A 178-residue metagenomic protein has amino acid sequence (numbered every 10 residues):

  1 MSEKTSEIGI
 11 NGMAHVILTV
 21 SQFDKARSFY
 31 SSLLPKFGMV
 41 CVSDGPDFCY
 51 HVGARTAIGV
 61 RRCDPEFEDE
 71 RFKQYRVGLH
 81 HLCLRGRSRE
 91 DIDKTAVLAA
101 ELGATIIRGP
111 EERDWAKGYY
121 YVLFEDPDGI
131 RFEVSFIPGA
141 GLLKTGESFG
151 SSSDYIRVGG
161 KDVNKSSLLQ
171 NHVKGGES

Functional and structural regions predicted by a protein language model:
M1-R27, L82, P138-S178: N-terminal beta-strand motif that seeds the catalytic metal site of vicinal oxygen chelate
S2-E7, V52-R87, D91-A96, A100-L102: Long, continuous compositionally biased terminal/linker segments
G12, P46, A54-T56, G78-H80 (+1 more regions): Residues that flank catalytic or metal-binding motifs in active/ligand-binding sites
I17-D64: Core segments of cupin and vicinal oxygen chelate
V20-K25, L82-D128: Vicinal oxygen chelate
K117, L123, V134-G141: Short beta->alpha transition motifs characteristic of CBS
R131: Glycine-rich acetyl-CoA-binding "A-motif" of GNAT/NAT acetyltransferases
